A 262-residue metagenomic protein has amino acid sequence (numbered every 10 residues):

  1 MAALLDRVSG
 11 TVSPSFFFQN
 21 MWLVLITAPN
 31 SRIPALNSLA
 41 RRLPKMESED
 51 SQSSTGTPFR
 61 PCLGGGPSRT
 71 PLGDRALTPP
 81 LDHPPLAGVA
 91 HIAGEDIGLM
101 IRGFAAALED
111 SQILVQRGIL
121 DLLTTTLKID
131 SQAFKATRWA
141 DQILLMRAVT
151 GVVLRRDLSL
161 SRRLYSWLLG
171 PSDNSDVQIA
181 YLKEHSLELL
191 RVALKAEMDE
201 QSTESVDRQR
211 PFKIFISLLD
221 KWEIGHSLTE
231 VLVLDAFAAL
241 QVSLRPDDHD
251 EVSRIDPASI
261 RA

Functional and structural regions predicted by a protein language model:
M1-T27, S31-D50, P58, G64-A262: Structural marker for long, regular alpha helices in very large eukaryotic proteins
